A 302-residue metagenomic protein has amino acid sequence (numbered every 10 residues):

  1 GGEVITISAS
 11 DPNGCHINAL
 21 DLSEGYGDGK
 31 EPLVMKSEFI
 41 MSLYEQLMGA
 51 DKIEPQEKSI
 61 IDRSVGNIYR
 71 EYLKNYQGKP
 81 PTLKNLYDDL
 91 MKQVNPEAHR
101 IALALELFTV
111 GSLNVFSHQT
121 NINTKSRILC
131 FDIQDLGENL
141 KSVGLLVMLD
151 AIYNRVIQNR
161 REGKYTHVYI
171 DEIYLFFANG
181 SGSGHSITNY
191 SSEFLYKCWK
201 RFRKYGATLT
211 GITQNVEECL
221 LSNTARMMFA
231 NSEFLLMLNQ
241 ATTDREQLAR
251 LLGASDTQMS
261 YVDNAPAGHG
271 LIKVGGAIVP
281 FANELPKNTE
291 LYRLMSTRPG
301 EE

Functional and structural regions predicted by a protein language model:
G1-G2, I7-D11, C15-A207, L220-N223 (+2 more regions): P-loop NTPase motor domains
T213: H-loop/switch region of ABC-family ATPase nucleotide-binding domains
C219-E302: C-terminal regions of RecA-like/P-loop NTPase motor modules
